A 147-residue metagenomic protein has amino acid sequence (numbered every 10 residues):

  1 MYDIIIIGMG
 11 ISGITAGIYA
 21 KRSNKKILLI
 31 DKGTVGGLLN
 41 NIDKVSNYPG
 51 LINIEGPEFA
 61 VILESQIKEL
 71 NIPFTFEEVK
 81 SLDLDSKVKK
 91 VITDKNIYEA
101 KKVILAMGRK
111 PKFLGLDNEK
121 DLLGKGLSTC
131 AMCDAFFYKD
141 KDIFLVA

Functional and structural regions predicted by a protein language model:
M1-I7, F74-K141: FAD-binding core/adjacent interface of flavoenzyme oxidoreductases
Y2, I6-K32, N41, L123 (+1 more regions): Rossmann-like dinucleotide/flavin-binding elements
Y19, D43-N47, M107: General secondary-structure edge motif
T34-G36: Helix N-cap at the beta1-alpha1 junction of Rossmann-like dinucleotide-binding domains, i.e., the first residues
L39-N40, G115: A short local structural element in Rossmann-fold oxidoreductases
N40-I97: N-terminal Rossmann-like dinucleotide/flavin-binding domain of flavoprotein oxidoreductases that bind FAD/FMN
